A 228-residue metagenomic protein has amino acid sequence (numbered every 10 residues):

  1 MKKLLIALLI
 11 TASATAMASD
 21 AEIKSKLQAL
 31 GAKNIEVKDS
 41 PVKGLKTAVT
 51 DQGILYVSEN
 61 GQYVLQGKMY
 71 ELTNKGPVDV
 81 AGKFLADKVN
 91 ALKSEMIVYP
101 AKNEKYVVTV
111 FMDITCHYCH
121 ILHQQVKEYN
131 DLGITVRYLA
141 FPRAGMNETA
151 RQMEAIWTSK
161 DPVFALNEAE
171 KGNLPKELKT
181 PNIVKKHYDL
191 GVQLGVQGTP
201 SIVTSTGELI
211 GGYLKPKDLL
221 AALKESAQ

Functional and structural regions predicted by a protein language model:
L4-A12: Sec-dependent N-terminal signal peptides
I10, A16-D87: N-terminal targeting signals for export/organelle localization
A21, H117-H123, K185-Y188, K217: Residue-level marker for well-ordered alpha-helical positions
A21-A29, D131, D189, A221-K224: Replace "anionic and nucleotidyl ligands
I35-K38, L45-V49, G53-Y56, N60-L65 (+2 more regions): Thiol/selenol-based redox catalytic cores and closely related redox-interacting motifs
K83-V98, Q228: Proteins that catalyze or organize thiol-disulfide redox chemistry and the adjacent proteostasis machinery handling
E95-Y99, Y106-T180, V192-Q197, K224-E225: Structural alpha/beta surface segment adjacent to cysteine/selenocysteine redox centers across thiol/disulfide enzymes
